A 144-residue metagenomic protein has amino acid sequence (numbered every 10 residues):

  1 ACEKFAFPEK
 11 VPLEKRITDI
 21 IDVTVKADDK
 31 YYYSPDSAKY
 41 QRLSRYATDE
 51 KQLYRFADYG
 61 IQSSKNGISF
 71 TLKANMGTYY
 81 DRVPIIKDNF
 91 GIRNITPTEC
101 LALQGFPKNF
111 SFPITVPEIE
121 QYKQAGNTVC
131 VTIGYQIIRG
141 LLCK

Functional and structural regions predicted by a protein language model:
A1-C2: Conserved beta strand-loop-helix elements of the APE1-like EEP
F5-I21, V25: Specificity-determining recognition surfaces
D22-K144: C-terminal target-recognition/interaction regions appended to catalytic cores
